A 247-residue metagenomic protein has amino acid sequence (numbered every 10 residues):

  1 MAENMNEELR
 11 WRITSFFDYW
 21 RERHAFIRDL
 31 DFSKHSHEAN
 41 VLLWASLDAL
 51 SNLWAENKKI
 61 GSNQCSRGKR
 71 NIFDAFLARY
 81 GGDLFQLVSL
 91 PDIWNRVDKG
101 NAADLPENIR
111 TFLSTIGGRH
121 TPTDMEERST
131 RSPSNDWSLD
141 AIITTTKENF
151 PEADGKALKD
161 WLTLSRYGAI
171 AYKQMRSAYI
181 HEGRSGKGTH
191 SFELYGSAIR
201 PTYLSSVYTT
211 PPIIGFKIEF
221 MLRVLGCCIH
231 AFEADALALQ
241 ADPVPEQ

Functional and structural regions predicted by a protein language model:
M1-N40, L53-E56: Charged alpha-helical initiation segments
A2-S15, P122-Q247: Polyanionic, low-complexity intrinsically disordered segments
W20-I27, D74, G81, K173 (+2 more regions): Hydrophobic core segments within long, regular secondary-structure runs in both alpha- and beta-rich folds
I27-R28, N52, S62, A102 (+2 more regions): Amphipathic alpha-helical interaction segments
F32, D48-K59, G81, I180 (+3 more regions): Hydrophobic/aromatic-lined pockets within catalytic cores
S36-L43, L47-L50, F73, A169-Y172 (+2 more regions): Short runs of predominantly hydrophobic/aromatic residues within well-ordered alpha helices that form helix-helix
A49, L53-R166: Flexible secondary-structure boundary motifs
